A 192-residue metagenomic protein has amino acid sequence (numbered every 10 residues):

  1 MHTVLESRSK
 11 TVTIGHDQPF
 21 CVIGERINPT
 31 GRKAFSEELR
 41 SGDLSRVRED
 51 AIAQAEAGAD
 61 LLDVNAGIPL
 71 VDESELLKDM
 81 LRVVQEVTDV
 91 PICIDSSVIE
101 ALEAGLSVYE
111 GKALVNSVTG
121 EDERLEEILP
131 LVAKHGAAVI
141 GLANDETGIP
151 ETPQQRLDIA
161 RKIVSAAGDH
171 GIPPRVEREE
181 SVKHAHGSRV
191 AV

Functional and structural regions predicted by a protein language model:
M1-E177, H186-V192: Domain-level signal for soluble alpha/beta catalytic cores
E180: Short, conserved phosphate-binding/catalytic loop or strand-edge motifs used in phosphoryl-/nucleotidyl-transfer
K183: Catalytic acidic motif of RecA-like/P-loop NTPases
